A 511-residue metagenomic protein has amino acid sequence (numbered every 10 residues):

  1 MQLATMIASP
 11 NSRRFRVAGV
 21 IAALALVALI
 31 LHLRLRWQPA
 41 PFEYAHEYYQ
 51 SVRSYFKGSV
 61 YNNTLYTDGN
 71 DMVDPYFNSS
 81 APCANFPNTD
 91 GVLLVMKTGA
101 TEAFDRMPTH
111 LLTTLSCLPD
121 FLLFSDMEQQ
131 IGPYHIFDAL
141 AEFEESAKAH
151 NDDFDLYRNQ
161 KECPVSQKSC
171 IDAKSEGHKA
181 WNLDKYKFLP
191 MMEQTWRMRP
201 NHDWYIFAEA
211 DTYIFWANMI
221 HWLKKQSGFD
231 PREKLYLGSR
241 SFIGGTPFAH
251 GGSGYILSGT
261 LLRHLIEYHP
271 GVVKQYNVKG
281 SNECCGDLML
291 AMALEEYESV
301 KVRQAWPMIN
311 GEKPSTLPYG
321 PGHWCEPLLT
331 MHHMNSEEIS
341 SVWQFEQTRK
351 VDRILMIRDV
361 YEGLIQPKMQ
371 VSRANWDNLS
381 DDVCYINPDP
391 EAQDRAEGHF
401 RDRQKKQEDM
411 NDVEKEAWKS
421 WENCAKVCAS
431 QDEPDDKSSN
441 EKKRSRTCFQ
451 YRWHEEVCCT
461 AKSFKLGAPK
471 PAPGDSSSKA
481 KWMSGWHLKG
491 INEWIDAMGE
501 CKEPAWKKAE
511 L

Functional and structural regions predicted by a protein language model:
L3, A8-Y66, N282-L288, A293-L511: C-terminal catalytic/acceptor-binding lobe
Y76-S79, E102-T114: Short, well-formed alpha-helical segments that are part of the catalytic scaffolds of diverse glycosyltransferases
T89, T109-F121: Short, acidic, metal-binding catalytic loop of nucleotide-sugar glycosyltransferases
L93-T101: A conserved hydrophobic helix/loop-capping motif in glycosyltransferases and polysaccharide synthases
D126-H202: Active-site-proximal specificity loops/subdomain of glycosyltransferases
H178-K179, F248, V273-N282, P318 (+1 more regions): Active-site rim elements
W204, T212-M292, E296, I309 (+2 more regions): Conserved catalytic core of nucleotide-sugar-dependent glycosyltransferases
